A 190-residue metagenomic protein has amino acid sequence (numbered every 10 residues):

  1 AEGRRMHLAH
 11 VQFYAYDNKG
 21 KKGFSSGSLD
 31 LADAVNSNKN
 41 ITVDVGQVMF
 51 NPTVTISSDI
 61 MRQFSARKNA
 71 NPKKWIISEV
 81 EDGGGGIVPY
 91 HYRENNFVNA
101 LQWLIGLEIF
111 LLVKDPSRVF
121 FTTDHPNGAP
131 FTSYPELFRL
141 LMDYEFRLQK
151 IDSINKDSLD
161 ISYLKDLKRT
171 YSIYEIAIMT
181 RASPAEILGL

Functional and structural regions predicted by a protein language model:
A1-V119: Histidine/acidic residue-rich metal-binding segments in metalloenzymes
G84, V88, W103-L190: His/Asp/Glu-enriched, well-ordered alpha-helical/loop segment that forms or immediately abuts the divalent-metal
